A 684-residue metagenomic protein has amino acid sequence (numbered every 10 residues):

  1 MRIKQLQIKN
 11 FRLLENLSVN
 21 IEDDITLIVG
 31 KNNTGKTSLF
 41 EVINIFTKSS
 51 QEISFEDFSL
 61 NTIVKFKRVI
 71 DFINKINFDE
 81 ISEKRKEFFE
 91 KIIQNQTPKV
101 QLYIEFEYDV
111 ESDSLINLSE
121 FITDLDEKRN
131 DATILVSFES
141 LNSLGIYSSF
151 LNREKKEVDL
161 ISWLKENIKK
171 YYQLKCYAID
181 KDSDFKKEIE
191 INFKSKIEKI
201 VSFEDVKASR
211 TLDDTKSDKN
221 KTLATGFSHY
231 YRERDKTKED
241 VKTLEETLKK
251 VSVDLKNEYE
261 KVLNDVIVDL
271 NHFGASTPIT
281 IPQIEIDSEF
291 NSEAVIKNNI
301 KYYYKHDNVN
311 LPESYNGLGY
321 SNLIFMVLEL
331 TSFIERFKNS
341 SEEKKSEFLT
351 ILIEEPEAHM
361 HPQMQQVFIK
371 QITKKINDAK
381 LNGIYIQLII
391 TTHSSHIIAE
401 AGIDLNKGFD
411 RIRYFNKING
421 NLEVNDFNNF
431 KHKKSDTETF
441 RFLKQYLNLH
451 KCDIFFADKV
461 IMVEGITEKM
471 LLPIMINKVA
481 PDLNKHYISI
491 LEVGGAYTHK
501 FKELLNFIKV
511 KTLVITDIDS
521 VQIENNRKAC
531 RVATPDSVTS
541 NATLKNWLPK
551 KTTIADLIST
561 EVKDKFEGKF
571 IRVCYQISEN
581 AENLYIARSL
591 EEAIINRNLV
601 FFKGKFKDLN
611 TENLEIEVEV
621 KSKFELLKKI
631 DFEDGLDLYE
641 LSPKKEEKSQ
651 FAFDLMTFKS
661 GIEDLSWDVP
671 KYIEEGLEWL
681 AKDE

Functional and structural regions predicted by a protein language model:
M1-K48, Y303-Q445, L449, I662-K682: Switch/communication elements of ASCE P-loop NTPase nucleotide-binding domains
K48-R85, I334-S346, D378-I386, K485: Flexible phosphate/Mg2+-sensing switch loops adjacent to catalytic phosphate-binding sites
D57-T243, K434-E438, C530-D564: Glycine-rich phosphate-binding loops of NTPases
E83-E90, I116-T123, D180-K196, I284-S288 (+6 more regions): Short alpha-helical segments and helix-capping/turn motifs at coil-helix boundaries
P98-V100, R129-I134, K199-F203, E347-F348 (+3 more regions): Short glycine-/polar-rich loops that comprise or flank the Walker A/P-loop and associated switch/sensor motifs
Y108-E111, E139-L144, R210-D213, E357 (+6 more regions): Conserved nucleotide-binding/hydrolysis micro-motifs of P-loop NTPases
I200, A208, L212-I353, P362 (+2 more regions): Extended helical coiled-coil dimerization/tether regions that scaffold and oligomerize large DNA-maintenance assemblies
G383, F415-E684: Acidic, divalent-metal-binding catalytic cores of TOPRIM and closely related two-metal-ion phosphodiester/pyrophosphate
